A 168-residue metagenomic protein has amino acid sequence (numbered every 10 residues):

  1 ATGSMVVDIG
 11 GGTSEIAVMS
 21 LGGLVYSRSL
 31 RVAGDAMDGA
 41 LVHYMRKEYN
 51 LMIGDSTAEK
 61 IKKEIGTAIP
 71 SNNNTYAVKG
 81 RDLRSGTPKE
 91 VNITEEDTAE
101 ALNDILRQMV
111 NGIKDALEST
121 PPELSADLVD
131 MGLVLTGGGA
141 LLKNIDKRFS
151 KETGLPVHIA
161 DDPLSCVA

Functional and structural regions predicted by a protein language model:
A1, M19, A33, L164: Active-site neighborhood for divalent-cation/phosphate handling
T2-Y26, N72, K143: Gly/Thr-rich phosphate-binding beta-strand-loop-beta motif of the actin/hexokinase/Hsp70
D8, L41, I113, L135: Residue-level signature of catalytic and energy-coupling elements of molecular machines, predominantly ATP/GTP-dependent
L21-R107, E118, L128: Phosphate-binding glycine-rich/basic clefts of nucleotide- and phosphate-handling proteins, predominantly
G23-V25, A126-M131, T153-P156: Short, surface-exposed connector motifs at secondary-structure boundaries
P70, S125-F149: Glycine-rich phosphate-binding loops at beta-strand->alpha-helix junctions
M109-P122: A short, acidic, amphipathic alpha-helical segment used as a generic capping/interface helix at domain edges
K147-A168: Conserved phosphate-binding/catalytic loops in two-lobed NTP-binding clefts
